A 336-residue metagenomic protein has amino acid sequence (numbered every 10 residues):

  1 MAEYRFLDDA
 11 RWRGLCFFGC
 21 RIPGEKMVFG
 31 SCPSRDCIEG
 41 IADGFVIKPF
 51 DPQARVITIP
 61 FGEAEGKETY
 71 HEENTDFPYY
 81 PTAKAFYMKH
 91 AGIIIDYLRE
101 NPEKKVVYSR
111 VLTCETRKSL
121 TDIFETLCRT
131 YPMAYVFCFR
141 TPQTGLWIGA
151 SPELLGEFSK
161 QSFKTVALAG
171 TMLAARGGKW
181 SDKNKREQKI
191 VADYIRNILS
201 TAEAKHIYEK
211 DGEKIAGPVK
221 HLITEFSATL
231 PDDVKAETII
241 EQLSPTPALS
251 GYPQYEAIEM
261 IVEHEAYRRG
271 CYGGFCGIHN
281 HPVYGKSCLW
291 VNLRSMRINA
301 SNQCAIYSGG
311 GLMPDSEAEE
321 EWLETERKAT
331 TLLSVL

Functional and structural regions predicted by a protein language model:
D8-F17, R21-P23, G40, R110-I190 (+3 more regions): An anion-binding catalytic pocket shared by soluble metabolic enzymes
C20-K118, K160, A174, D182-R186 (+2 more regions): Non-catalytic accessory segments adjacent to catalytic cores
V46, E100-N101, G156, A257 (+2 more regions): A residue-level signal for conserved active-site and pocket-lining positions in enzyme catalytic cores
V46, V106, V136-F139, G270-G277: A short glycine-rich, hydrophobically flanked beta-strand micro-motif that places a catalytic Asp/Glu for divalent metal
A64-A85, K89-G92, E115, K164-E263: Contiguous alpha-helical scaffold segments within structured protein domains that host functional hotspots
P142-G145, D211-V219, F275-H279: A glycine-rich phosphate-binding loop feature that marks nucleotide/adenosyl-phosphate handling sites
L230-L336: Conserved hydrophobic core element of enzyme catalytic domains
